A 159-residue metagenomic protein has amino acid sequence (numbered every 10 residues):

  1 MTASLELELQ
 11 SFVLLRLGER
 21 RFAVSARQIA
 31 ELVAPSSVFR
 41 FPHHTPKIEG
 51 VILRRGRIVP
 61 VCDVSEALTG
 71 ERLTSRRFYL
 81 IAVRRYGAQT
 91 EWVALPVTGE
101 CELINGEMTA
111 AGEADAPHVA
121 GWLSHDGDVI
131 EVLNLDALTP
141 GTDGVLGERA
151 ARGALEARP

Functional and structural regions predicted by a protein language model:
M1-P159: An acidic, low-aromatic, low-complexity terminal/linker signal
